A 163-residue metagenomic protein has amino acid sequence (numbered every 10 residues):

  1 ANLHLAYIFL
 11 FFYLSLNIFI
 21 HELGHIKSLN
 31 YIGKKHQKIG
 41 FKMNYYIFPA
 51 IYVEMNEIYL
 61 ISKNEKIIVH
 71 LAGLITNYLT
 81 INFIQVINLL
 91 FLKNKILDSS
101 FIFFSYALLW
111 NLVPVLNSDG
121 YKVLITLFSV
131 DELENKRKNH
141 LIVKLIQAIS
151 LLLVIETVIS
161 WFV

Functional and structural regions predicted by a protein language model:
A1-V163: Hydrophobic transmembrane alpha-helices and their immediate loop junctions in multi-pass integral membrane proteins
